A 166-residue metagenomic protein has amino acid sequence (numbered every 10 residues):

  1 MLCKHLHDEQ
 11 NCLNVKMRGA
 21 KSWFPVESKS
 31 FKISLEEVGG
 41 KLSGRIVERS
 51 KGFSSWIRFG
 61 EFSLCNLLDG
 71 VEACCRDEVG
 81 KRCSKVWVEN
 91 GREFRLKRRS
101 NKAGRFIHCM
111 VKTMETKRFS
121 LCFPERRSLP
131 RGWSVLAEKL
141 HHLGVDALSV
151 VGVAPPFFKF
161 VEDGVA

Functional and structural regions predicted by a protein language model:
M1-A166: Glycine- and charge-enriched interaction patches
